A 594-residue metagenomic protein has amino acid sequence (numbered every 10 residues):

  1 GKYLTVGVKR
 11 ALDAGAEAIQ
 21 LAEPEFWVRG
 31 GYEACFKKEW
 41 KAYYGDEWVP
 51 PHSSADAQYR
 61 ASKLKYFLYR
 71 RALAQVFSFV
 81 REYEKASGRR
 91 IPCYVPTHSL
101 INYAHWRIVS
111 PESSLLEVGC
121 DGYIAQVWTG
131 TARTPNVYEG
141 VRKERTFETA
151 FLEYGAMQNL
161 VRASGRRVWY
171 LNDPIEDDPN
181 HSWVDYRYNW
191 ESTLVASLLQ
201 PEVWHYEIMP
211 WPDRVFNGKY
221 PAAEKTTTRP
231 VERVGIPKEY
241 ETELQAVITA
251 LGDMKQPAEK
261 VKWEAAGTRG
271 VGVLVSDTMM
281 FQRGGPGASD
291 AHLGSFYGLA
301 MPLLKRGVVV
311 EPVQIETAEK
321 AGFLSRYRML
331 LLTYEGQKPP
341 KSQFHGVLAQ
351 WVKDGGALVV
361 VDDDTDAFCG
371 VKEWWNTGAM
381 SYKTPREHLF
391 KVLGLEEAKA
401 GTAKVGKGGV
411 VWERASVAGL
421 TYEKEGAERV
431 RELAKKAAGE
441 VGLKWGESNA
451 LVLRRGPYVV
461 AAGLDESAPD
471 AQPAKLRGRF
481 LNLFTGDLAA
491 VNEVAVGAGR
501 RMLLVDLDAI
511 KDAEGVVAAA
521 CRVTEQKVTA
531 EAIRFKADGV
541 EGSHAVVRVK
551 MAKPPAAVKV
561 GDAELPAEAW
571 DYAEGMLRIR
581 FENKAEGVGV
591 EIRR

Functional and structural regions predicted by a protein language model:
G1-A156, A318: Polysaccharide-binding and catalytic clefts of secreted carbohydrate-active enzymes
S62, Y69-R71, P92-G298, A398-G401 (+3 more regions): Hydrophobic targeting/anchoring helices
Y186, Y334, K338-A530, V547: A conserved amphipathic helix/loop scaffold that creates a polar/acidic microenvironment used either to coordinate
A300-F323: A short, well-structured beta->alpha microelement
E466-A468, K475-G478, V540-G542, V549-P555 (+1 more regions): Short proline/glycine-enriched turn/loop motifs at strand-loop junctions of beta-rich domains
R477-E493, K559-I579: Solvent-exposed beta-strand/loop surfaces of large extracellular or lumenal domains
V528-V546: Proteolytic processing hotspots in large secreted/extracellular or virion-associated proteins and select intracellular
M576-R594: Surface-exposed interaction regions enriched in Ser/Thr/Asp/Glu that occur as long low-complexity tracts or repetitive
